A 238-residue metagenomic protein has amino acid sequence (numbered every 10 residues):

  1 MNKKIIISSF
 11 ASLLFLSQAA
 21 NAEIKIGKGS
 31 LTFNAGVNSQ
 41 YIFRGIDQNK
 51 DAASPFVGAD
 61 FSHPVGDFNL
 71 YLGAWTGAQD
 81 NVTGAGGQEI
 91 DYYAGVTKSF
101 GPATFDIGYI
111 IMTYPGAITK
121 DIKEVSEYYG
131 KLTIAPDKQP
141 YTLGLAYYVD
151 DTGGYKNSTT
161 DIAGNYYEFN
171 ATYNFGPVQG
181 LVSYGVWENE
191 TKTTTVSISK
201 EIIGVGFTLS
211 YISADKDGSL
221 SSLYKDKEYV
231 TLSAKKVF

Functional and structural regions predicted by a protein language model:
N2-S9, L13-F238: Outer-membrane beta-barrel proteins
